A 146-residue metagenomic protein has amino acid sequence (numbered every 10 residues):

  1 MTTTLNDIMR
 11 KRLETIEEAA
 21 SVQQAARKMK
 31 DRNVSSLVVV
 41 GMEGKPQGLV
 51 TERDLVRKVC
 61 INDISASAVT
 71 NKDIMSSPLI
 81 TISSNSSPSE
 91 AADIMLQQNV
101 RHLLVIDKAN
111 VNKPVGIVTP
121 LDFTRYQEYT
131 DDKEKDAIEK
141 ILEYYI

Functional and structural regions predicted by a protein language model:
M1-R12, T51-S83, S87-L96, I117-I146: Tandem CBS (Bateman) regulatory domains
T2-R10, A20-Q23, V38-P46: Short charge-dense sequence patches
R12-T15, K45-P46, T81, K113: Short, flexible active-site loop motifs that bind/organize anionic cofactors or intermediates
T15-N33, V40, I82-V100, I106-K108 (+1 more regions): The conserved cystathionine-beta-synthase
A26-K28, M42-G44, N62-I64, I74: Short hydrophobic/aromatic-rich motifs at helix boundaries and adjacent loops
R27, L37, M42, D136 (+1 more regions): Aromatic-residue detector
M29-R32, L37-R53, M95, L103-D122: A glycine-centered beta-loop-beta connector
